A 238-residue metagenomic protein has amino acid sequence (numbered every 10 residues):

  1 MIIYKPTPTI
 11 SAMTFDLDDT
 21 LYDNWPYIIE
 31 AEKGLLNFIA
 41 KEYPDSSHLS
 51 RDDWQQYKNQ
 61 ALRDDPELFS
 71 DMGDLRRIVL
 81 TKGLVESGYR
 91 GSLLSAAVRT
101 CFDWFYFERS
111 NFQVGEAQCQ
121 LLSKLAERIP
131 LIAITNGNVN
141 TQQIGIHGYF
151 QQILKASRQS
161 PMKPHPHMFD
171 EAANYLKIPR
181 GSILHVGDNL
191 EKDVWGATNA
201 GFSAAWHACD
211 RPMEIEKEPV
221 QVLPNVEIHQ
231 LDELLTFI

Functional and structural regions predicted by a protein language model:
M1-M13, W25, L94, C119-I238: Asp-based, Mg2+/Mn2+-dependent phosphohydrolase catalytic module
I2-Q56: Active-site neighborhood of HAD-like aspartate-dependent phosphohydrolases
I28, M72, R76, Q118: Hydrophobic (often cysteine-bearing) scaffold residues that line and stabilize catalytic clefts of nucleotide/cofactor
E30, G34, I78-K82, Q120 (+2 more regions): Alpha-helical elements of Rossmann-like donor-binding domains used by nucleotide-donor carbohydrate transfer enzymes
E42-S46, V85-E86, R90, P179: Short coil/loop linkers at secondary-structure junctions
Q56-D103: A metal-dependent, Asp-based hydrolase signature
D103-F112: Surface-exposed cleft-lining segments at the edges of enzyme active sites
